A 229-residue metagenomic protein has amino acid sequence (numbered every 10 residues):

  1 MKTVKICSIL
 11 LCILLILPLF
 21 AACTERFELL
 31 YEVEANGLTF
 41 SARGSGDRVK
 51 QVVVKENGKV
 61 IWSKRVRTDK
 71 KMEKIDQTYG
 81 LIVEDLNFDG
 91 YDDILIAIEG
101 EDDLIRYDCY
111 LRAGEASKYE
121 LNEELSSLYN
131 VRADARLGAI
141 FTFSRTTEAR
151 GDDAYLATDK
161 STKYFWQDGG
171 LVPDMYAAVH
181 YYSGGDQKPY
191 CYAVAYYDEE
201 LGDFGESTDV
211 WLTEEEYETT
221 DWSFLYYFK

Functional and structural regions predicted by a protein language model:
V4-T24: Sec-dependent N-terminal signal peptides of Gram-positive bacterial secreted proteins and lipoproteins
E25-T39, R43-G46, A139-K229: Acidic, small-residue rich beta-repeat scaffolds with periodic aromatic anchors
E28-L38, D76-L86, S127-F141: Beta-propeller blade termini
S41-R43, I94-E99: Hydrophobic beta-strand segments that make up the repeating blades of beta-propeller and related beta-repeat
K55-N57, L104-L121, K163-D168: Beta-propeller blade repeat segments, especially FG-GAP/WD-type strand-to-loop junctions in 6- to 7-bladed propeller
W62-K64: Aromatic (tryptophan-biased) beta-strands that constitute blades/sheets of beta-rich domains
T68-K71, E124-N130, V179-Y182: Short coil/turn segments at the loop-to-beta-strand junctions that recur within blades of beta-propeller repeat folds
D89: Acidic carboxylate motifs that coordinate Ca2+ or other divalent cations, activating on Asp/Glu
